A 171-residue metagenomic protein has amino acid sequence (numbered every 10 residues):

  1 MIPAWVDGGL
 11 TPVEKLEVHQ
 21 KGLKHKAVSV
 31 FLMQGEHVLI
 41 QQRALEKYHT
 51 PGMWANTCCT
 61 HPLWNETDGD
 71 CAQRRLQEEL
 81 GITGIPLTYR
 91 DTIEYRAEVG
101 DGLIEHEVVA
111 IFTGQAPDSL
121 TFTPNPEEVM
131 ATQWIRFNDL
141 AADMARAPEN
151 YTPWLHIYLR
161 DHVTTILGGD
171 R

Functional and structural regions predicted by a protein language model:
M1, K26-V28, E36, A110 (+1 more regions): Change "...and in nucleic-acid phosphodiester-cleaving endonucleases..." to "...and in nucleic-acid processing enzymes
M1-S29: Acidic, metal-coordinating catalytic segment for phosphate/diphosphate chemistry, firing primarily on the Nudix
E14, G52, I93-E94, L103-R171: Nudix hydrolase/Nudix homology domain
L16-Q20, I93-E98: Short, solvent-exposed loop/turn elements at beta->coil junctions and helix N-caps that rim active or binding pockets
H19-G22, K47-P51, A131-T132: A short local loop/turn or secondary-structure capping micro-motif enriched for an aromatic residue
A27-H61: A glycine-rich, hydrophobic loop/mini-helix early in the fold
V30, C58, Y89, A110-F112: A structural signal for short, well-ordered beta-strand segments
I40, T57-R90: The catalytic Nudix box helix
